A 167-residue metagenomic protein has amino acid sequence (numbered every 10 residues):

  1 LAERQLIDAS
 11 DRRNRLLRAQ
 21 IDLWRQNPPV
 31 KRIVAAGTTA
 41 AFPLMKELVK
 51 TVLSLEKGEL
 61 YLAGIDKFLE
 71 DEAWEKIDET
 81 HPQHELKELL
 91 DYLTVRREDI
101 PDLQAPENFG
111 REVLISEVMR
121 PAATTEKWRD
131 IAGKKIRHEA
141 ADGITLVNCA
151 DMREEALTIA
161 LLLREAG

Functional and structural regions predicted by a protein language model:
L1-G167: Nucleic acid-machinery interaction/catalytic patches
